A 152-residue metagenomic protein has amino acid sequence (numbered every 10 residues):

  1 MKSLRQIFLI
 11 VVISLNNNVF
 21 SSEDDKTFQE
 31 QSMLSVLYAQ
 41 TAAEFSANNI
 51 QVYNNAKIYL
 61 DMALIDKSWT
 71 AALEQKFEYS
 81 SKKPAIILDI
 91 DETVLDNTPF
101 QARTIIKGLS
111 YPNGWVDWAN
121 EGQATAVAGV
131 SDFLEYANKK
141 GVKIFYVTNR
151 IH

Functional and structural regions predicted by a protein language model:
K2-I10: Sec-dependent signal peptide recognition, specifically the positively charged N-region followed immediately by
V11-F20: Hydrophobic h-region of N-terminal signal peptides that target proteins for export in Gram-negative bacteria
V19-L88: Non-catalytic pre-domain segments flanking phosphatase-related domains
Y38-A47, V116-A124, F145-I151: Second-shell loop/turn segments in exported
N54, I58, A128-E135: Solvent-exposed, polar/charged alpha-helical surfaces in well-ordered, non-transmembrane soluble domains, broadly
A56, L60-K67, V94, T98 (+1 more regions): Sec/Tat-exported extracytoplasmic proteins
K83, V94-A128, D132, K139: Active-site neighborhood of HAD-like aspartate-dependent phosphohydrolases
E92, V130-H152: Substrate-recognition element of Asp-dependent hydrolases with the DxDx(T/V) motif
